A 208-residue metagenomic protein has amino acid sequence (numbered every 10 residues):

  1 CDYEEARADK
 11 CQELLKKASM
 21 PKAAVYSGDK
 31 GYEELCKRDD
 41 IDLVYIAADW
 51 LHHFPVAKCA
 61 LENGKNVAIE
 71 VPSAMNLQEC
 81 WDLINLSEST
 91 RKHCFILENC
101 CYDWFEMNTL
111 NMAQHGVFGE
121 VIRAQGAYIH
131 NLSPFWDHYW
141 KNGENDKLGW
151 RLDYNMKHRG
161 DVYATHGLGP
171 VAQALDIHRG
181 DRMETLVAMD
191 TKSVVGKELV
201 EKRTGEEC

Functional and structural regions predicted by a protein language model:
C1-A18, V171: N-terminal Rossmann-like dinucleotide-binding module
D2-E4, D29, A48, Q125-Y128 (+1 more regions): Residues that line or immediately flank small-molecule/substrate-binding pockets and catalytic motifs
K10-C11, V56-K58, E79-C80, F135-H138: Short, solvent-exposed loop/turn and secondary-structure capping segments
Q12, E33-C36, Y45, A57-L61 (+5 more regions): Non-transmembrane alpha-helical segments in soluble domains of secreted/periplasmic/extracellular proteins
A18-A24, S89-H93: A short helix-to-beta-strand connector/capping loop
A23-D42, I46: A structured beta-alpha segment of the ubiquitous adenosine-cofactor-binding alpha/beta core
L43, D49-W50, F54-Y102, G116: Beta-strand-loop-alpha-helix segment that lines the small-molecule cofactor/substrate pocket of alpha/beta enzymes
T90-F95, C100-C208: Predominantly a Rossmann-like dinucleotide-binding segment in NAD(P)-dependent oxidoreductases
